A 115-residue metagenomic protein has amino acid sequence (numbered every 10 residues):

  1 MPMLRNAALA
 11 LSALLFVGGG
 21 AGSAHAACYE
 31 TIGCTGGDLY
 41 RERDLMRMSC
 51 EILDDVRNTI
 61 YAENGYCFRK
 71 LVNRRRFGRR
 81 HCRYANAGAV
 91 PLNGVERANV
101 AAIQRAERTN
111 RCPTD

Functional and structural regions predicted by a protein language model:
M1-L11: Bacterial N-terminal signal peptides that target proteins for export
L15-A24: C-terminal segment of classical bacterial N-terminal signal peptides
A26-M46: Short N-terminal segments immediately surrounding and downstream of signal-peptide cleavage
L45-G78, C82: Amphipathic alpha-helical packing elements
F68-D115: Compact alpha-helical subdomains of small soluble proteins
